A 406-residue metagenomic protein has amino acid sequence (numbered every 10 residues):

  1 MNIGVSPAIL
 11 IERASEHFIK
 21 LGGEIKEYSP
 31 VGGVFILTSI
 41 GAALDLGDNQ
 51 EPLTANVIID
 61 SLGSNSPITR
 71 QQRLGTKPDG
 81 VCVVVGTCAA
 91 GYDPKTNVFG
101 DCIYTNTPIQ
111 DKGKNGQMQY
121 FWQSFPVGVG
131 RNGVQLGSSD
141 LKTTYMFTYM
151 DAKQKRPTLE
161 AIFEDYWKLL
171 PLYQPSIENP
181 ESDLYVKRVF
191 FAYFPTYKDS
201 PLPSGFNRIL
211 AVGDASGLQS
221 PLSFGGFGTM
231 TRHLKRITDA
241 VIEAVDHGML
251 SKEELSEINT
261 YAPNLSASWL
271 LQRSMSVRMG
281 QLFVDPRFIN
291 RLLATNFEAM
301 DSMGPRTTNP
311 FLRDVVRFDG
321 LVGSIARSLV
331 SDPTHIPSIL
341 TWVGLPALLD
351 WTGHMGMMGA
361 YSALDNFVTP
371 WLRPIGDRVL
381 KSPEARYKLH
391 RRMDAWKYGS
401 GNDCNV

Functional and structural regions predicted by a protein language model:
M1-A8: Active-site-adjacent segment of FAD-dependent monooxygenases/related oxidoreductases
G4, G128, A152-M275: FAD/FMN-dependent oxidoreductases across multiple families
H17-P175, L234: Predominantly flavin-linked oxidoreductase catalytic cores and closely associated redox partners
G22, D45, L53, Q174 (+4 more regions): Short, flexible coil/linker elements and helix-boundary hinge sites characteristic of intrinsically disordered
I103-D111, F194-P195, S256-I258, R306-T308: A general structural signal for short secondary-structure boundary/capping elements
D239-V406: C-terminal helical "tail/cap" subdomain of flavin- and related membrane-associated enzymes
